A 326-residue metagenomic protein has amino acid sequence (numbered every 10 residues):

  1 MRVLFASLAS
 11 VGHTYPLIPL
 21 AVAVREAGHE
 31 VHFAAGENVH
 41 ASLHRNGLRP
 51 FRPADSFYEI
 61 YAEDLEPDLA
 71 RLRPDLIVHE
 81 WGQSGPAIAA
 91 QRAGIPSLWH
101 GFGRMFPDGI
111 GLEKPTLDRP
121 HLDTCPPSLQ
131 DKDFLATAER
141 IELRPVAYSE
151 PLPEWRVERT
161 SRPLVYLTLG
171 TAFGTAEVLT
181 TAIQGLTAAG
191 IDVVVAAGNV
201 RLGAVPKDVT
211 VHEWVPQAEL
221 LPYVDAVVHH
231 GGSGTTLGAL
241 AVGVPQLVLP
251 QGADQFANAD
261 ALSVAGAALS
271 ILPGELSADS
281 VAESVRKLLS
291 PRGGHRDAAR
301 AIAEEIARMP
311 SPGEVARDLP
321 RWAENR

Functional and structural regions predicted by a protein language model:
M1-R104, E177, T181, T187-R326: Glycosyltransferase specificity loop/lid
G36, H40, G109-L164, T168-F173 (+2 more regions): A nucleotide-sugar donor-handling region in carbohydrate enzymes
